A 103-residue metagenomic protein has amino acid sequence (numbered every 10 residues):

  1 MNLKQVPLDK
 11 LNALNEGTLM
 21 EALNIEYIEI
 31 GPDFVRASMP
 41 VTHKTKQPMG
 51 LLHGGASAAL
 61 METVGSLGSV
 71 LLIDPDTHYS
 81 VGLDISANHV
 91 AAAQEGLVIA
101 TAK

Functional and structural regions predicted by a protein language model:
M1-K103: Terminal targeting signals and extreme-terminal segments of soluble enzymes
